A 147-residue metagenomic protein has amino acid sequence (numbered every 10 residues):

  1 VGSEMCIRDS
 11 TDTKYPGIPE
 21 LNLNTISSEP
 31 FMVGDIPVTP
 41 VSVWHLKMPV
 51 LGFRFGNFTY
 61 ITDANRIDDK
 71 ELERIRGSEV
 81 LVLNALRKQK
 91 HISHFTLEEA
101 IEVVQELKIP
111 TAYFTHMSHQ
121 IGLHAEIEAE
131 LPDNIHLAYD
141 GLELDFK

Functional and structural regions predicted by a protein language model:
V1, T39, Y113: Conserved Rossmann-like nucleotide-binding pocket used by diverse enzymes that bind dinucleotide cofactors
V1-I7: Short, small-residue-biased leader/transition segments that mark boundaries at the very start of proteins
G2, D63, N84: Acidic active-site catalytic centers that drive phospho-/nucleotidyl reactions and related ester hydrolyses
C6, R54, T59, V82 (+1 more regions): Conserved beta-strand segments that form the floor/walls of ligand-binding pockets within enzyme and binding domains
I7, H45, R66, K88 (+1 more regions): Active-site micro-motifs of SAM-dependent methyltransferase domains
R8-N22: Short mixed-charge
I18-K70, D140-K147: Core dinuclear metal-dependent hydrolase active-site scaffold
D69-V80, A85-K147: Binuclear metal-ion centers of metallo-dependent hydrolases, dominated by the metallo-beta-lactamase
